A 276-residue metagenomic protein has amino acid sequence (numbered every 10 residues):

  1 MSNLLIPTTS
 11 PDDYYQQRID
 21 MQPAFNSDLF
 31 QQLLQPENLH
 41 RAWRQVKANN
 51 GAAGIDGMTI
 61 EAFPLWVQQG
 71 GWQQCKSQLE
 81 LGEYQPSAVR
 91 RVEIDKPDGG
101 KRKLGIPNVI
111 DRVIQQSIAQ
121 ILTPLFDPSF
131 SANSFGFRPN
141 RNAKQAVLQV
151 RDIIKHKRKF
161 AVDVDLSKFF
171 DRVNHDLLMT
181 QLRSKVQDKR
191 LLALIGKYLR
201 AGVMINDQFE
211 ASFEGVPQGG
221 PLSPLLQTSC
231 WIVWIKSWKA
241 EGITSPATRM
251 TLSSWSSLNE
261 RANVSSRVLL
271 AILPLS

Functional and structural regions predicted by a protein language model:
M1-W66: Non-catalytic, polymerase-adjacent accessory regions of viral genome-replication enzymes
A42-V46, S117, L194-L199: Short alpha-helical scaffolding segments that buttress acidic/His motifs in well-ordered protein cores
G71-E93, P97, I121, S129-S276: Conserved polymerase palm-domain catalytic core
K103-L104, N108: Conserved phosphate-binding loops in nucleotide/dinucleotide-binding enzymes
I110, I114-S117: Duplex nucleic acid-engaging cores and interfaces of nucleic-acid transaction enzymes
